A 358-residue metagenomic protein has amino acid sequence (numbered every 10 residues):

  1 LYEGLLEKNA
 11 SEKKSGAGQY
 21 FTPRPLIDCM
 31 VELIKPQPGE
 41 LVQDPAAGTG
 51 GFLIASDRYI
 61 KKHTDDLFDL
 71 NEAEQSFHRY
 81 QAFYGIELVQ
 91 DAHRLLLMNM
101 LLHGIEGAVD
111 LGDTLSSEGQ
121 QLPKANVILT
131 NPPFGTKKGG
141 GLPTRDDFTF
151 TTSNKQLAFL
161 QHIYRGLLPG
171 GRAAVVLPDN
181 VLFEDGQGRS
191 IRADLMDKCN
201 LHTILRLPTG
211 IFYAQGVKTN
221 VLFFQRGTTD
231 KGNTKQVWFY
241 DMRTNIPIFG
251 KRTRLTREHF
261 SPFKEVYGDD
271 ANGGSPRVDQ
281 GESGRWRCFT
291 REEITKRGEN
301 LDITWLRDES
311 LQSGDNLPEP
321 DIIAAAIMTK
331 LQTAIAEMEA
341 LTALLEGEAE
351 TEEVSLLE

Functional and structural regions predicted by a protein language model:
Y2-A10, A17-Q19: Long recognition/docking surfaces used for binding and targeting
G4-K8, L102, T333: A short structural micro-motif
A10-K13, I248: Short small-residue beta-strand/loop micro-motif enriched in glycine and branched aliphatics
G16-T130, G135-K137, L142-D146, T151-S153 (+3 more regions): Conserved S-adenosyl-L-methionine
E118-E358: A conserved structural/catalytic subdomain of Rossmann-like adenosyl-cofactor enzymes
